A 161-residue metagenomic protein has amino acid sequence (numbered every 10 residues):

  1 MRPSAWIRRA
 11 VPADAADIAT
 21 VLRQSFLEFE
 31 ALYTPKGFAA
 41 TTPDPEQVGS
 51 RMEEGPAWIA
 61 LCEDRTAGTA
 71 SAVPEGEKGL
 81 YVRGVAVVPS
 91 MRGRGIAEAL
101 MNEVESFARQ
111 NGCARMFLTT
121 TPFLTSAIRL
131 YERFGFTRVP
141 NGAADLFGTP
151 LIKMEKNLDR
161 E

Functional and structural regions predicted by a protein language model:
M1-R2, E161: Basic/polar N-terminal segments that are highly enriched at the extreme N-terminus, encompassing both cleavable
R2-A5, V82, C113, L151: Short, solvent-exposed beta-strand edge segments and adjacent coil->beta transition regions
A5, R9-A15, A19-S90, E98-E103 (+3 more regions): Acetyl-CoA-dependent GNAT
G49, A114-E161: C-terminal "cap" of GNAT-fold acetyltransferases
R65, V88-N102, R109-N111, M116 (+2 more regions): Conserved glycine-rich acetyl-CoA-binding loop
